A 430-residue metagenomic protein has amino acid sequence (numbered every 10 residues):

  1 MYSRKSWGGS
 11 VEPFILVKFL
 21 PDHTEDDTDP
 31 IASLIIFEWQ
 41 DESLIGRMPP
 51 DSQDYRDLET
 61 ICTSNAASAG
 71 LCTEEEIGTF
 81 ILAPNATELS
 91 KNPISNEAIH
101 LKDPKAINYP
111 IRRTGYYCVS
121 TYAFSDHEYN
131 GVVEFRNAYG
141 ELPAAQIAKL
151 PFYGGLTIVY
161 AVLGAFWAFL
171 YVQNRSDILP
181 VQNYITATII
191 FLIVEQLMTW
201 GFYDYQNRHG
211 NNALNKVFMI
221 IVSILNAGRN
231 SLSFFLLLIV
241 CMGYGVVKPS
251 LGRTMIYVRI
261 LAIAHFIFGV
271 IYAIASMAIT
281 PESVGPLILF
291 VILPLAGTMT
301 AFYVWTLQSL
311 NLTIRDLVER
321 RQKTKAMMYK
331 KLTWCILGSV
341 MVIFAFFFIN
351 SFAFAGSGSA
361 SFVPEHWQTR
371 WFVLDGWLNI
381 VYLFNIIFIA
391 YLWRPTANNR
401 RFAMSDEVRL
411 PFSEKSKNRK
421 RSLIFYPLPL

Functional and structural regions predicted by a protein language model:
M1-I147: Soluble extramembrane domains flanking the early transmembrane region of eukaryotic membrane proteins
V17, Y117-V119, A168, C241 (+1 more regions): Structural signal for hydrophobic/aromatic residues that build the beta-strand cores of folded beta-sheet domains
W39, F124, Q173, V246 (+1 more regions): Residue-level marker of positions within ordered structural domains that often coincide with functionally constrained
D57, C72-E74, E128-N130, I147 (+8 more regions): Acidic, Ser/Thr-rich intrinsically disordered and amphipathic helical segments
L89-P93, G164, Y171, A187 (+7 more regions): Generic detector of bulky aromatic hydrophobic side chains
Y116-C118, Y160, Y329: Aromatic side chains
F135-R259, F266: Hydrophobic alpha-helical transmembrane segments corresponding to the first two to three helices of multi-pass helical
N211-L430: Generic detector of multi-pass transmembrane helix bundles and their immediately adjacent loops in polytopic membrane
